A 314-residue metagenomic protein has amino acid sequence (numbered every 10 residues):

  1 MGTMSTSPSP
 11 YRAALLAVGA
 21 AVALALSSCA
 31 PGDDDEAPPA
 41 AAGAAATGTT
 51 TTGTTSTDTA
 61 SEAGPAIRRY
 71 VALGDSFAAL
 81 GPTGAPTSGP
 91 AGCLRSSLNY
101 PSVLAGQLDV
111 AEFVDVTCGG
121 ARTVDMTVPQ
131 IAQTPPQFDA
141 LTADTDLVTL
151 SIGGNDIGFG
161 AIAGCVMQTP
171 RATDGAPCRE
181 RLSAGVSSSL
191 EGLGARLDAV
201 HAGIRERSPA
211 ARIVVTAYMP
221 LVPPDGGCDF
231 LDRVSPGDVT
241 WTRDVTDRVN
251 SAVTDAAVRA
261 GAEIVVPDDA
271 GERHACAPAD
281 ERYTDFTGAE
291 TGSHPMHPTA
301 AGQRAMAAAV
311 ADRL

Functional and structural regions predicted by a protein language model:
G2-L16: Bacterial N-terminal signal peptides that target proteins for export
A14-A17, S27-R69, G175-C178: N-terminal low-complexity, Pro/Thr-rich disordered segments that flank secretion/membrane-targeting signals
T52-G119, M167-P170: Serine-esterase "nucleophile elbow" of acetyl-processing enzymes
D58-R69, Q130-T149, G154, L197-A211 (+1 more regions): Short amphipathic alpha-helices and their capping/turn segments at secondary-structure boundaries
R69-G74, A78-A79, E112-T117, D146-S151 (+3 more regions): Structural recognition of the beta-strand scaffold that forms the well-ordered cores of secreted hydrolase catalytic
G81, V128-S188: Oxyanion-hole/transition-state-stabilizing segment in secreted/luminal serine hydrolases and related acyltransferases
V103-E112, R196-R212, R248-V266: A structural motif corresponding to the C-terminal end of an alpha-helix and its immediate exit/capping segment
M219-L314: Catalytic His-Asp segment of secreted/periplasmic serine-dependent ester chemistry enzymes
